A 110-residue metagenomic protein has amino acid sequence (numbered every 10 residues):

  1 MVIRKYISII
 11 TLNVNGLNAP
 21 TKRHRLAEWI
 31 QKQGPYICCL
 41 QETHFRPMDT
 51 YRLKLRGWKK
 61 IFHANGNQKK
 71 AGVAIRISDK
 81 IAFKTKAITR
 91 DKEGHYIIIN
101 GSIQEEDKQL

Functional and structural regions predicted by a protein language model:
M1-L110: Short phosphate/oxyanion-binding micro-motifs
